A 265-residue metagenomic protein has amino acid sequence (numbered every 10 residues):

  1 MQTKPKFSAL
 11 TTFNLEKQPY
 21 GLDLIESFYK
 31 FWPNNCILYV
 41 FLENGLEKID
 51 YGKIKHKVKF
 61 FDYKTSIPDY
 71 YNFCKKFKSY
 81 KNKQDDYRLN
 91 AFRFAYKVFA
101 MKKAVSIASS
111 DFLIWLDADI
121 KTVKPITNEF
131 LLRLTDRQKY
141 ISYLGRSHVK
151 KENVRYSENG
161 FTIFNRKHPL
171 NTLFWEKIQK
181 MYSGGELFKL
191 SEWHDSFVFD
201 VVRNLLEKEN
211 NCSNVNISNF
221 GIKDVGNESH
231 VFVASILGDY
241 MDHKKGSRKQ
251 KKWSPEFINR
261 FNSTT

Functional and structural regions predicted by a protein language model:
M1-D23: N-proximal low-complexity "stem/linker" segments adjacent to membrane-targeting elements
S27-N35: Short, acidic, metal-binding catalytic loop of nucleotide-sugar glycosyltransferases
C36-G45, Y63-T65: Short beta-strand/loop segment that forms part of the nucleotide-sugar
L42-E47, I120, K167: Short beta-alpha junction loops
E47-I107: Active-site-proximal specificity loops/subdomain of glycosyltransferases
R93-L144: GT-A fold catalytic core of metal-dependent nucleotide-sugar glycosyltransferases, centered on the diacidic
V123-L187, E192: Conserved catalytic core of nucleotide-sugar-dependent glycosyltransferases
F164-F261: Catalytic core and acceptor-binding pocket of nucleotide-sugar-dependent glycosyltransferases
